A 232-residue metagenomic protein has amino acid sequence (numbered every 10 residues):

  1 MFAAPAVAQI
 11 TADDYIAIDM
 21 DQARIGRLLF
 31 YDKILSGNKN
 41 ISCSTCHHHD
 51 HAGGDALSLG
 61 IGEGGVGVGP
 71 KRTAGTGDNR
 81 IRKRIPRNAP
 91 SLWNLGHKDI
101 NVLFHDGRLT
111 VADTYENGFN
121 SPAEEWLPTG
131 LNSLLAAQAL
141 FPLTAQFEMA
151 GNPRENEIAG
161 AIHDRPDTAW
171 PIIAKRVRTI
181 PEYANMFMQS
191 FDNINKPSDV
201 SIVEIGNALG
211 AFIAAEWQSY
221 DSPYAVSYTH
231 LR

Functional and structural regions predicted by a protein language model:
A3-A4: N-terminal signal peptide c-region/cleavage motif recognized by signal peptidases
R27-N40: Local sequence-structure signature of Cys/Sec-based thiol-disulfide redox active-site neighborhoods
K39-I41, G54-G60, V102-G107, F147-E148 (+1 more regions): Short, solvent-exposed loop/turn and secondary-structure capping segments
T45-A52, H97, A214: Detector for the c-type heme attachment site
L57-P90: Aromatic/His-enriched, Gly/Pro-containing loop or helix-boundary segments that lie immediately adjacent to catalytic
N79-F191, N195-A215: Periplasmic c-type cytochrome electron-transfer domains
T229-H230: Conserved small/polar residues in nucleotide/adenosyl-binding loops
